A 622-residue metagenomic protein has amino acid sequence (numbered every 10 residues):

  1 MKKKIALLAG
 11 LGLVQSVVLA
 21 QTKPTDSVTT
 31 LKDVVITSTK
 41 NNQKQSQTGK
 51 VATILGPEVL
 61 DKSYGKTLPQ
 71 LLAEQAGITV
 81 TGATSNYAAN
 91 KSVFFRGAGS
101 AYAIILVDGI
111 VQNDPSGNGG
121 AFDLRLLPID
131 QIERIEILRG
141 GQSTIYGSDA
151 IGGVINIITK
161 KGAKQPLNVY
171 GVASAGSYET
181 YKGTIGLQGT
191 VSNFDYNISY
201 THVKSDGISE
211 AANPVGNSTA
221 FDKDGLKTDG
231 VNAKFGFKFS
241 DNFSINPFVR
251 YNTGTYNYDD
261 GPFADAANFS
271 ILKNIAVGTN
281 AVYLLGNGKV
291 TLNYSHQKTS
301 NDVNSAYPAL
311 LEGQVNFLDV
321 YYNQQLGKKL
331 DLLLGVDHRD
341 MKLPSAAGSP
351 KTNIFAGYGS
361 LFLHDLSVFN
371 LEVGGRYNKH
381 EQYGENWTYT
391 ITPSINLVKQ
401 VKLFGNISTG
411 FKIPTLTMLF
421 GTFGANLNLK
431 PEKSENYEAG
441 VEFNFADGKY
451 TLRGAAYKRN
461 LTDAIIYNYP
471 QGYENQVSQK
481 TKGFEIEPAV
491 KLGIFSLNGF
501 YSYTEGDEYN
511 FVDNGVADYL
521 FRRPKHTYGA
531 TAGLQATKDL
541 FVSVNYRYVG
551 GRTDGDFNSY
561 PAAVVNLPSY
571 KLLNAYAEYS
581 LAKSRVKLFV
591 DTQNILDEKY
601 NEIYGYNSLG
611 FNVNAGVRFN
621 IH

Functional and structural regions predicted by a protein language model:
I5-G10, V14, A20, Q188 (+3 more regions): Conserved C-terminal beta-signal and adjacent last beta-strands/turns of outer-membrane beta-barrel proteins
D33-D61, S92: N-terminal periplasmic "start-of-domain" segments of outer-membrane beta-barrel proteins
L68-L71, K91-F94, A103-L106, F122-R125 (+3 more regions): N-terminal periplasmic accessory domains that precede and gate Gram-negative outer-membrane beta-barrel machines
P69, A73-V111: Extracytoplasmic beta-strand/coil segments of soluble accessory domains associated with Gram-negative outer-membrane
V111-R139: Short acidic/polar hinge/loop motifs at secondary-structure boundaries that mediate gating or recognition
N156, K164-P166, V172, G189-S270: Periplasmic-side early beta-strands and strand-to-turn transitions of outer-membrane beta-barrels
F263-N280, L284, N396, Q400-K402 (+4 more regions): Outer-membrane beta-barrel signature, preferentially recognizing the C-terminal barrel domain of Gram-negative
D365-S367, K458-N460, N475-F557, L596 (+1 more regions): Gram-negative outer-membrane beta-barrel transporters
